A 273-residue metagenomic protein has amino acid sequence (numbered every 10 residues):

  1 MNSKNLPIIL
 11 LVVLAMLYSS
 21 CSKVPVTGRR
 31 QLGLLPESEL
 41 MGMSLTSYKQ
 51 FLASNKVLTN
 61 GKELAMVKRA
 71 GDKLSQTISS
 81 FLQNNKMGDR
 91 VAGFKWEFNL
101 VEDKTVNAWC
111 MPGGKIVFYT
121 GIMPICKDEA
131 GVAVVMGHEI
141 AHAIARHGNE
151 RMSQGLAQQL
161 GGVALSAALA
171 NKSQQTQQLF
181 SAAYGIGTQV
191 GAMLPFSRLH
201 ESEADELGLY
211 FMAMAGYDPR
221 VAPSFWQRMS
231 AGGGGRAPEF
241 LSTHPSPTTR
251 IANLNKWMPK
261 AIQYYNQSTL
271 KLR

Functional and structural regions predicted by a protein language model:
N2-I9, M16-R273: A Zn2+-metalloprotease active-site environment signal
